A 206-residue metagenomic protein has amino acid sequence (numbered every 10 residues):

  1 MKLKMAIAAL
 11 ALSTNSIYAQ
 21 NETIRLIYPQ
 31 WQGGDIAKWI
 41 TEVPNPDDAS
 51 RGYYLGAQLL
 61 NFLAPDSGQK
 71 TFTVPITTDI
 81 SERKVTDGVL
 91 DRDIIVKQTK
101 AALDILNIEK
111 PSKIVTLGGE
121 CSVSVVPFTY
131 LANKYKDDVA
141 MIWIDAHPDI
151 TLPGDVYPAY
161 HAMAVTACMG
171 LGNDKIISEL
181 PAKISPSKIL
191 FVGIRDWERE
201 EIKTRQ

Functional and structural regions predicted by a protein language model:
M1-A9: Sec-dependent signal peptide recognition, specifically the positively charged N-region followed immediately by
A11-S13: Repetitive helical segments and hydrophobic/amphipathic motifs
N15-A19: Sec/Tat signal peptide C-region and signal peptidase I cleavage site
N21-Q206: Conserved alpha-helical scaffold segments that buttress catalytic/binding sites
